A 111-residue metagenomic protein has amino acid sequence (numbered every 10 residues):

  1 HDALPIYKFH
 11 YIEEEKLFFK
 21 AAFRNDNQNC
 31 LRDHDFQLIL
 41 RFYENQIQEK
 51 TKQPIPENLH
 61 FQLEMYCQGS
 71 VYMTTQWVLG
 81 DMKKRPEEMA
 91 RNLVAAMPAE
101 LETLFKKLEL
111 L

Functional and structural regions predicted by a protein language model:
D2-L4: Short, small-residue-biased leader/transition segments that mark boundaries at the very start of proteins
Y11, N27-K52, H60-Q68, Y72 (+2 more regions): Amphipathic alpha-helical packing segments from all-alpha helical-bundle domains
F19-A22, I47-K50, W77, D81 (+1 more regions): Secondary-structure edge/capping motif, primarily at the C-terminal ends of alpha-helices and the immediately following
K20-A22, L31, P86: Short, hydrophobic secondary-structure boundary micro-motifs
P54, N58, G80: Cytosolic nucleotide-binding catalytic cores of signal-transduction proteins
C67-Q68, Q76-L111: C-terminal peripheral helix-coil segments that are non-catalytic and often amphipathic
